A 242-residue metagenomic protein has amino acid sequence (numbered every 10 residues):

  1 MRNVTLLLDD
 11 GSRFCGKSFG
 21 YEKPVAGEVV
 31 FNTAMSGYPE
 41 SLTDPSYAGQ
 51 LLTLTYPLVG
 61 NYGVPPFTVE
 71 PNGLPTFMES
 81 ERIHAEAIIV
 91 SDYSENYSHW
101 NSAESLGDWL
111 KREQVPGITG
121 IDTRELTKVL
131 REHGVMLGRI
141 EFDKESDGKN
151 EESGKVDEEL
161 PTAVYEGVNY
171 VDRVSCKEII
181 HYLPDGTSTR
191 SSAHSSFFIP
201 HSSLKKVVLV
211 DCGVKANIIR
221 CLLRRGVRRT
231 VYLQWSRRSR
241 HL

Functional and structural regions predicted by a protein language model:
M1-H194, F198-R240: RNA-binding accessory domains that recognize and position tRNA/RNA substrates
